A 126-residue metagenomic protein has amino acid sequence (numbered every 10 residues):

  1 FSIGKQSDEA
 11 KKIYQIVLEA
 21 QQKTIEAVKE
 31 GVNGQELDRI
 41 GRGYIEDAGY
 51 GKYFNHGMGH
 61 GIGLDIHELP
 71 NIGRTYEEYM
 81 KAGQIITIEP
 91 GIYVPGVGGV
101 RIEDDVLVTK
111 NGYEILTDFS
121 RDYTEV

Functional and structural regions predicted by a protein language model:
F1-V126: Active-site neighborhoods and metal-handling regions in enzymes and metal-associated proteins
